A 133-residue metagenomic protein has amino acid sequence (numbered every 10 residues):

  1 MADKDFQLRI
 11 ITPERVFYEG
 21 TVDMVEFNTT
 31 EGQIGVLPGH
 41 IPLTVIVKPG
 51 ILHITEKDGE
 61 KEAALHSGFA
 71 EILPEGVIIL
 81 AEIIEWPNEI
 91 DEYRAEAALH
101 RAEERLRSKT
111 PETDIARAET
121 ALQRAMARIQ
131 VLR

Functional and structural regions predicted by a protein language model:
M1-D5: Short, charged, intrinsically disordered terminal tails
Q7-R101: Compact, glycine-rich, soluble single-domain proteins
I84-R133: Acidic/glycine-rich phosphate/pyrophosphate-binding loops and surrounding catalytic core that coordinate Mg2+
